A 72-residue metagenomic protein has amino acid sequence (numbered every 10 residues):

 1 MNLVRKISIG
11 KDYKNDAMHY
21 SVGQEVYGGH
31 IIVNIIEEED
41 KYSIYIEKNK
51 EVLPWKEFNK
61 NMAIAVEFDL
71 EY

Functional and structural regions predicted by a protein language model:
L3-A17: Negatively charged, low-complexity tracts enriched in Asp/Glu with abundant Ser/Thr
R5-I7, N59-Y72: Mixed-charge, Lys/Arg-enriched low-complexity segments
Y13, K50-V52, Y72: Residues that cap or initiate secondary-structure elements
A17-A65: Acidic, low-complexity, intrinsically disordered interaction modules
